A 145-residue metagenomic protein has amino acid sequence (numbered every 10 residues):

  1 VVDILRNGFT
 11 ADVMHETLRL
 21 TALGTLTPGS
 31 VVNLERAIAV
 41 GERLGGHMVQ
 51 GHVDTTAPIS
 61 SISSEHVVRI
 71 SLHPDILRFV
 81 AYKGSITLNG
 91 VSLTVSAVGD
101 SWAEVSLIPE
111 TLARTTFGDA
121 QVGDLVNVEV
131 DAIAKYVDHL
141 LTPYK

Functional and structural regions predicted by a protein language model:
V1-K145: Conserved loop->alpha-helix
